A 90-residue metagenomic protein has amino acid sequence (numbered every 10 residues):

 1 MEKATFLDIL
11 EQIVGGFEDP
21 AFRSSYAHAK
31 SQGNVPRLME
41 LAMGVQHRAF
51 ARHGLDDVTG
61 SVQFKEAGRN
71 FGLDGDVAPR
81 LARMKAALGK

Functional and structural regions predicted by a protein language model:
M1-K90: Terminal, compositionally biased segments used for targeting/anchoring and flexible tails
